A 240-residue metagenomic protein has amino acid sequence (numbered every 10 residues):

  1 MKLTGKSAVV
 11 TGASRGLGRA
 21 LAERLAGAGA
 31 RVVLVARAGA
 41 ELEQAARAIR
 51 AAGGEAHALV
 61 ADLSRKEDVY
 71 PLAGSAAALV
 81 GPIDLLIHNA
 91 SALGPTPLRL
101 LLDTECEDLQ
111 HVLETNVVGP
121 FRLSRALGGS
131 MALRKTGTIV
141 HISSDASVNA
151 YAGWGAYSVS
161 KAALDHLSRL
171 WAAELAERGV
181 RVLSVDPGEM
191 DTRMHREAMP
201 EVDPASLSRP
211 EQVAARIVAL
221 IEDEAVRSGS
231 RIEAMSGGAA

Functional and structural regions predicted by a protein language model:
S7, S14-R15: Conserved glycine-rich cofactor-binding loop
A28-A45: Conserved glycine-rich Rossmann-like NAD(P)H-binding loop of the short-chain dehydrogenase/reductase
P97-L101, E105-Q110: Substrate-binding pocket helix/loop in short-chain dehydrogenase/reductase
S124, S160: Active-site helix of classical SDR
G129, A172-E174: Alpha-helical segment proximal to the catalytic Tyr-Lys
S144: Residue(s) in the substrate-gating loop at a strand-loop-helix junction that position the organic substrate next
E177-V180, S184-V185, T192, E201-A240: C-terminal helical subdomain
